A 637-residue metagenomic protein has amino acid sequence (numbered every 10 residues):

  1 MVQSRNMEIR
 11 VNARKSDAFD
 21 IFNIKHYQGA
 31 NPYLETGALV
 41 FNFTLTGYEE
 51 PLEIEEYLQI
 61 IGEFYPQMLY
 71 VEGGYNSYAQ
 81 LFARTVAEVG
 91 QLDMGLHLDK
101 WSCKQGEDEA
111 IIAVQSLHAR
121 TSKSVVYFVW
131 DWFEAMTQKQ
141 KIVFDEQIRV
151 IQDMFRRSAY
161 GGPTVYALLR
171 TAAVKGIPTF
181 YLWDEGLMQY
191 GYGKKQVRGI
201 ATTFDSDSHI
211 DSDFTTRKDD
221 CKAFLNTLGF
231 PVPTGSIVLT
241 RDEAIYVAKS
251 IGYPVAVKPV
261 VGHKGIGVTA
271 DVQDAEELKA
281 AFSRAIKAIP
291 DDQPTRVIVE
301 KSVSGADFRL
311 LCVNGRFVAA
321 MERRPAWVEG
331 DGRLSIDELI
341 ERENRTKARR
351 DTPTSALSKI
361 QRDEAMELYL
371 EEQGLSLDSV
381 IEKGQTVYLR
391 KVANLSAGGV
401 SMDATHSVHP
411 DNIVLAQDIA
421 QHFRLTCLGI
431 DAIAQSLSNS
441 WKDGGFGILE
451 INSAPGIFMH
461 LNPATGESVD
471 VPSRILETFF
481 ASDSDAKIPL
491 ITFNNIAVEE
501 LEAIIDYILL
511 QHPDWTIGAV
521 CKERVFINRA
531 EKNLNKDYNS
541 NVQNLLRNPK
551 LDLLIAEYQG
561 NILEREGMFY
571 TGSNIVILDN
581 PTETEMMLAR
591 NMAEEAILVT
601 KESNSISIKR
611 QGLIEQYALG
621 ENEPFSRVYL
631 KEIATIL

Functional and structural regions predicted by a protein language model:
M1-T171, R316, R324-D331, S335 (+3 more regions): ATP-dependent carboxylate activation and anion-phosphoryl transfer catalytic cores that bind Mg-ATP to form
N12-R14, V197-D363, P410, P472: Active-site nucleotide/adenylate-binding loops and adjacent lid/helix of ATP-dependent enzymes
A113-S250, H263, E499-E500: Conserved N-proximal alpha/beta basic substrate-recognition cap immediately N-terminal to, or forming the N-lobe
G191, V247-K249, L311, N439-D443 (+1 more regions): Short glycine-biased active-site loop of nucleotidyltransferases that positions the nucleotide triphosphate and helps
V238-A244, Q435, G560-L563: Short acidic loop-to-helix transition motifs that present clustered carboxylates
L339-G399: Extended, charge-rich helix/loop segments that form flexible, surface "patches" used to engage negatively charged
I488-L510: Glycine-rich phosphate-binding P-loop
D506-L637: ATP-dependent carboxylate-amine ligase catalytic core
